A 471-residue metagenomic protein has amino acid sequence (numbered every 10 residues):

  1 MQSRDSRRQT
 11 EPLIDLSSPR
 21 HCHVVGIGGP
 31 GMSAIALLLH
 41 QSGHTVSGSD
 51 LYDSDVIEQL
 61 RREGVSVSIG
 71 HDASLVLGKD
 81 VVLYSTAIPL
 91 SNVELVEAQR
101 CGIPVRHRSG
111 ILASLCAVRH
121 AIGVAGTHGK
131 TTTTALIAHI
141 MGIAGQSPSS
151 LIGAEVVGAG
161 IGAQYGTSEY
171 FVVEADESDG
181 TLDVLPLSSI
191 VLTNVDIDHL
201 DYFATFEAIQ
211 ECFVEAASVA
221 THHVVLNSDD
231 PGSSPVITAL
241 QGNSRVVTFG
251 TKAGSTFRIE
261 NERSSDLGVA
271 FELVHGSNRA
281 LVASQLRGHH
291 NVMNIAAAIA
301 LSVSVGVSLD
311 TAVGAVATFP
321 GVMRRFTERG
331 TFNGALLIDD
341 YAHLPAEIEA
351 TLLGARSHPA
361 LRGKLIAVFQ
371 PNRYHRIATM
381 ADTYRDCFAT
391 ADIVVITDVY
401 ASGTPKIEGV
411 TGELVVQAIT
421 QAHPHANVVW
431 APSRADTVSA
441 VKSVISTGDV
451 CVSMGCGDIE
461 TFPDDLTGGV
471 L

Functional and structural regions predicted by a protein language model:
M1-I111, P231: N-terminal leader/targeting and accessory segments in enzymes
P12-H23, G31, L38, S42 (+4 more regions): Nucleotide phosphate-binding/pyrophosphate-handling subdomain across enzymes that bind or process nucleotide phosphates
C22-V24, V82, I122, P148 (+3 more regions): Conserved hydrophobic helix-helix packing surfaces used for dimerization/oligomerization
L38-Q41, R61, L75, T86-S228 (+4 more regions): Phosphate-binding loop of NTP-binding sites
H44-L51, H223-S228, I366-Q370, T390-A401: Short internal beta-strands
S49-L51, S68-H71, R106-A113, S150-A154 (+5 more regions): Beta-strand->loop->alpha-helix junctions that form or flank phosphate-binding loops in nucleotide-handling enzymes
V76-V81, E169, S446-D449: Short acidic/histidine-rich motifs immediately flanking catalytic phosphotransfer sites in two-component signaling
L336, R385-T447: C-terminal helical cap/extension that packs against the catalytic core of soluble nucleotide-cofactor enzymes
